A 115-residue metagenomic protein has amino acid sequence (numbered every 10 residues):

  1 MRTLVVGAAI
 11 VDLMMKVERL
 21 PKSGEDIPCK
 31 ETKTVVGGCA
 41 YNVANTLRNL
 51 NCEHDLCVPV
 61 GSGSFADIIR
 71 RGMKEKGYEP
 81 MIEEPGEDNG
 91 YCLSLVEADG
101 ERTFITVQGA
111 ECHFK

Functional and structural regions predicted by a protein language model:
M1-C57, D67-I68, E101: Glycine-rich phosphate/adenosyl-contacting loop at the front of the ribokinase-like
E25-D26, N49-K115: Conserved N-terminal subdomain of the carbohydrate kinase-like
